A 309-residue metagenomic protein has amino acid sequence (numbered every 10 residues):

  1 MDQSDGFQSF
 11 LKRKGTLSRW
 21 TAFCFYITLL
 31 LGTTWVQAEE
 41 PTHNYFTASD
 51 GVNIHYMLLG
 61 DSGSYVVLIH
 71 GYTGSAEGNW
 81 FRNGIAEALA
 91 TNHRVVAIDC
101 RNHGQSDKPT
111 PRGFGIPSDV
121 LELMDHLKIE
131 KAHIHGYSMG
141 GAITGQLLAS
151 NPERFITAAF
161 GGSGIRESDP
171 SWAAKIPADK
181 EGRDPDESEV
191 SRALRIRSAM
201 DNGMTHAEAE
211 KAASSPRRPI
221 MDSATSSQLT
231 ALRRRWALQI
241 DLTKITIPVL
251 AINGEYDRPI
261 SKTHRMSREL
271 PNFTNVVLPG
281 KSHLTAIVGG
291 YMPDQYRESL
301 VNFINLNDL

Functional and structural regions predicted by a protein language model:
V52-Q105: Conserved HGGG/HGGXW glycine-rich cap/lid loop of the alpha/beta-hydrolase fold
A97-H135: Active-site loop/oxyanion-hole signature of alpha/beta-hydrolase fold enzymes
G141-P152, A158: Short glycine-enriched nucleophile-adjacent loop and the immediately C-terminal alpha-helix near the catalytic center
A149, A158-E189: Flexible "cap/lid" loop of the alpha/beta hydrolase fold
K211-I240: Hydrophobic, aromatic-rich cap/lid helix
I245, A251-N253: Short beta-strand/loop motif that positions the catalytic acidic residue of the alpha/beta-hydrolase fold
R258-T263: Conserved alpha/beta-hydrolase "acid-adjacent" motif
F273-L309: Catalytic active-site module of serine/aspartate enzymes centered on a nucleophile-bearing elbow/loop
